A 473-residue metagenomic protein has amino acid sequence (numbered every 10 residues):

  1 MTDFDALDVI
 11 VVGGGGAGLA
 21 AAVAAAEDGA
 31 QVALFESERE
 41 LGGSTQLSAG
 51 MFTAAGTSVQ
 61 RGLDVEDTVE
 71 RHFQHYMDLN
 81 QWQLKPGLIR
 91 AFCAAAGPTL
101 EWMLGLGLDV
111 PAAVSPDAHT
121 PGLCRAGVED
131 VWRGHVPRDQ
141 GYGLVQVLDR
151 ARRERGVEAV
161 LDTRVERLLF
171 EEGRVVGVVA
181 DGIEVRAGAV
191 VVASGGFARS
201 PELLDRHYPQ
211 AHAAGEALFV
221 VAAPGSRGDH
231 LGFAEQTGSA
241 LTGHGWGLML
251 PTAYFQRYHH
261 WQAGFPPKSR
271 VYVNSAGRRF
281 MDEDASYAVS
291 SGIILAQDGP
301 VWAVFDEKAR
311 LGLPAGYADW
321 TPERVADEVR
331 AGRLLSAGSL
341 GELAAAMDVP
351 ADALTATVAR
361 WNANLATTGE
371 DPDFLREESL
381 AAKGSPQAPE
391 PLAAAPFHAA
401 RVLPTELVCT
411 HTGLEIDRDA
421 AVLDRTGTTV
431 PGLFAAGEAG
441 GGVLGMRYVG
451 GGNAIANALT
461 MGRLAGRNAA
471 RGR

Functional and structural regions predicted by a protein language model:
D3-A17: Beta1/beta-strand and adjacent pyrophosphate-binding region of the FAD-binding site in flavoprotein oxidoreductases
F4-L7, D181-A189, T429: Core beta-strand elements of the Rossmann-like FAD/NAD(P) dinucleotide-binding domain in flavoenzyme oxidoreductases
E27-Q46: Glycine-rich FAD pyrophosphate-binding loop
T53-F92: Glycine-rich active-site loop/strand segments that organize a redox cofactor
F92-D181, S200-L203, V358, L365-A394: Conserved redox-cofactor binding core of oxidoreductases
R167, A353-V443, R447: A glycine-rich dinucleotide-binding beta-alpha-beta segment and adjacent secondary-structure elements that constitute
V185-T252, L464: Glycine-rich loop(s) and the adjacent beta-strand/alpha-helix scaffold that form part
L231-F233, T237-A353: An anion/pyrophosphate-binding glycine-rich loop and adjacent beta-alpha core in soluble alpha-beta enzymes
